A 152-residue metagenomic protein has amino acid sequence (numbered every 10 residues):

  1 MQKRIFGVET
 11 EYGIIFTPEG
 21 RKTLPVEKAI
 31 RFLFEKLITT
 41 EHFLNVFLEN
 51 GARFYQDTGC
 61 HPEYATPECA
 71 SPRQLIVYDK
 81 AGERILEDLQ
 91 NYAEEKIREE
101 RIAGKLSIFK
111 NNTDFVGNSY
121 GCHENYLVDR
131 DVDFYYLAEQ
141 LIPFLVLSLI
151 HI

Functional and structural regions predicted by a protein language model:
M1-F109, N118, A138-I150: Terminal catalytic/cofactor-binding subdomain
S71, D129-D131: Alpha-helix initiation/capping motif
N111-D129: Histidine-centered divalent-metal-coordination microenvironment in nucleic-acid enzymes
D133-Y135: A short alpha->loop->secondary-structure connector
